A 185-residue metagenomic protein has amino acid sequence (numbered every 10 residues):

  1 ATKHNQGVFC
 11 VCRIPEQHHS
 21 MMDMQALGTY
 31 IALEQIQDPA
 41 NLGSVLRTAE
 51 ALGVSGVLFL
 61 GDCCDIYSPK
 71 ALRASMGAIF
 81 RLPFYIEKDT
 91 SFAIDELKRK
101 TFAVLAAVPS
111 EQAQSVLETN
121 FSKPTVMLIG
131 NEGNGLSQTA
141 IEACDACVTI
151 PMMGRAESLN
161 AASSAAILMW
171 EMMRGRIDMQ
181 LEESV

Functional and structural regions predicted by a protein language model:
A1-H4: Phosphate/diphosphate ligand-binding glycine-rich loop within oxidoreductases
G7-C10, T48-L52, I66, A71-I79 (+1 more regions): Structured adenosyl-cofactor binding patch, chiefly the S-adenosyl-L-methionine
V11, E16-Q114: RNA substrate-binding interface of SAM-dependent RNA methyltransferases
G56-L58, V116, P124, W170-M172: A generic structural signal for ordered secondary structure
L82-A93, E132-T139, M179-E182: Short, basic, helix/turn surface patches
L105-A156: Active-site/ligand-binding-proximal alpha/beta "capping" segment
